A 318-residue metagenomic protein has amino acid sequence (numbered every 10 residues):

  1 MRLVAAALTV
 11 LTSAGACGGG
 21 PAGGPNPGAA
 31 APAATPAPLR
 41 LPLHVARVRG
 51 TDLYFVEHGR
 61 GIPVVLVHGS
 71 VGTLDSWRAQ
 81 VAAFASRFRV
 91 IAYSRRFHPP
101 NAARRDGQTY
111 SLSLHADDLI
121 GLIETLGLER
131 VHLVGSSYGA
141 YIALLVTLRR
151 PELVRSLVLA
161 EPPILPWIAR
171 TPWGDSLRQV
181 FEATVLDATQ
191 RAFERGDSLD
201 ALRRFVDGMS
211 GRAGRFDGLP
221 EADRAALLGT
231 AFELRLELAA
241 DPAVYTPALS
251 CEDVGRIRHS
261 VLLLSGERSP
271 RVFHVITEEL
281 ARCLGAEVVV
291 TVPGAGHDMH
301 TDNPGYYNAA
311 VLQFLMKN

Functional and structural regions predicted by a protein language model:
M1-L3, L11-V64, R87-F88, L312 (+1 more regions): Alpha/beta-hydrolase fold catalytic core
V48-Q108, L122: Conserved HGGG/HGGXW glycine-rich cap/lid loop of the alpha/beta-hydrolase fold
G50, G59-G61, S86, G127-R130 (+3 more regions): Active-site acidic short loop of glycosyltransferases
I91-Y138, A309: Active-site loop/oxyanion-hole signature of alpha/beta-hydrolase fold enzymes
E129-I168, P172: Conserved hydrolase catalytic core segment
P166-R224, D241-P242: Helix-rich cap/lid subdomain of alpha/beta-hydrolase
P220, A225-R282, V288-T291: Conserved serine/cysteine hydrolase catalytic core
G285-N318: Catalytic active-site module of serine/aspartate enzymes centered on a nucleophile-bearing elbow/loop
